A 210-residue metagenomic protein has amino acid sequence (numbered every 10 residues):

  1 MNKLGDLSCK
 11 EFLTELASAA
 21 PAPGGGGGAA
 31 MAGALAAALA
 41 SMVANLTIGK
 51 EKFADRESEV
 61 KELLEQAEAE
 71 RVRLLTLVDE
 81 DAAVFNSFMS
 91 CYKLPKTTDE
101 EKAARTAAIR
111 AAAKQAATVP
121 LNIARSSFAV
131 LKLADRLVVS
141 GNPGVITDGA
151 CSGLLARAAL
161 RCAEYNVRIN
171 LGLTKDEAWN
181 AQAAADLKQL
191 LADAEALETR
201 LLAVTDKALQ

Functional and structural regions predicted by a protein language model:
N2-L7, E198-Q210: Accessory "access/gating" subregions that flank catalytic or transport cores
L4-P23: Short, hydrophobic/aliphatic alpha-helical segments
S18-S41, V145-A163: Conserved phosphate/anionic-ligand binding catalytic regions in large, soluble enzymes, centered on
M42-A54: Transmembrane signal-anchor/signal-peptide helices with a preference for the extracytoplasmic
E51-S90, L197: A structural-propensity feature for long, helix-poor, extended segments
A67-L74, P120, S127, L187-L190 (+1 more regions): Amphipathic alpha-helical coiled-coil segments
D81, F85-L154, A158, N170: Amphipathic alpha-helical interface segments
V130-L133, V145-T205: Preference for long, well-ordered alpha-helical segments
